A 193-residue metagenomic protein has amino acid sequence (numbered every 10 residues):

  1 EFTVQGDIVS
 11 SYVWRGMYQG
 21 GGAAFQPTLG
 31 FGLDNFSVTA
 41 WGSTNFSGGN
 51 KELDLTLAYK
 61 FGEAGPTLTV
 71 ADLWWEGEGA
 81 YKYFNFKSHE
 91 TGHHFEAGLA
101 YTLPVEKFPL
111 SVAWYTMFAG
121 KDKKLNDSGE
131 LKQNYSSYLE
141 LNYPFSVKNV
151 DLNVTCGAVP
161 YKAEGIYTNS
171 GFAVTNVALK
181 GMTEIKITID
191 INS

Functional and structural regions predicted by a protein language model:
E1, A58, K180-M182: Secretion/assembly modules of Gram-negative surface proteins
F2-G30: Outer-membrane beta-barrel initiation region
T3-V9, G30, T39-S43, A58 (+4 more regions): Transmembrane beta-strands of outer-membrane beta-barrel proteins
G16-G21, N50-L55, G79-K87, K121-L131 (+1 more regions): Outer-membrane beta-barrel translocator domains and adjoining extracellular loop/strand segments of Gram-negative
G21-F25, G32, G49-L53, A64 (+3 more regions): Residues that define the transmembrane beta-barrel architecture of outer-membrane proteins
G21-L68, S146: Glycine- and aromatic-enriched membrane insertion/assembly motifs of diderm outer-membrane and organelle channel
N35, F46, L103-N192: Outer-membrane beta-barrel transmembrane domain signature
L53-T56, F61-H93: Glycine/small-residue-rich loop that forms an oxyanion/phosphate-binding "nest" at active or ligand-binding sites
